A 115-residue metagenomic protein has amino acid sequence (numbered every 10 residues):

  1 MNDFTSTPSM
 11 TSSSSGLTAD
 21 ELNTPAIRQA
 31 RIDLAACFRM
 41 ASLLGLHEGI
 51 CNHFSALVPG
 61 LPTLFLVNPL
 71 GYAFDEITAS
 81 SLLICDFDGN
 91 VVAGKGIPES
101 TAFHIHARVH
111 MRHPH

Functional and structural regions predicted by a protein language model:
N2-C37: A conserved C-terminal secondary-structure "cap"
T24, R28-H115: An anion-binding catalytic pocket shared by soluble metabolic enzymes
